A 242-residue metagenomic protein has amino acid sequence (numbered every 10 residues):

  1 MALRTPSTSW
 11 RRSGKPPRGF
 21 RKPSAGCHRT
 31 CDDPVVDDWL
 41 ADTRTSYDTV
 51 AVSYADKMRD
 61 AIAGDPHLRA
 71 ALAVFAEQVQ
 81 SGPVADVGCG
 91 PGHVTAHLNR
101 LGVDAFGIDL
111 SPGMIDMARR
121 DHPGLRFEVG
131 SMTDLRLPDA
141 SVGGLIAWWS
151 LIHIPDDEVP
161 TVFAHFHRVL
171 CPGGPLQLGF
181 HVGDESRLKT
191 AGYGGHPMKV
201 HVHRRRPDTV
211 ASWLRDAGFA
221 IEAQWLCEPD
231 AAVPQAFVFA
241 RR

Functional and structural regions predicted by a protein language model:
T30-Q80, D184: Conserved class I S-adenosyl-L-methionine
P83-V87, P91-D134: Class I SAM-dependent methyltransferase SAM/SAH-binding core
T133-L145: A short acidic, Gly/Pro-enriched loop at the edge of an enzyme's catalytic core that lines a small-molecule cofactor
G143-E158: A short SAM/SAH-binding and catalytic strip from SAM-dependent methyltransferases
P160-P172: A short glycine-rich, Lys/Arg-flanked "PGG" loop and its adjoining helix->strand segment in the class I
Q177-H201: Conserved class I S-adenosyl-L-methionine
V202-A217: Short alpha-helix
C227-R242: Core SAM-dependent methyltransferase catalytic element
